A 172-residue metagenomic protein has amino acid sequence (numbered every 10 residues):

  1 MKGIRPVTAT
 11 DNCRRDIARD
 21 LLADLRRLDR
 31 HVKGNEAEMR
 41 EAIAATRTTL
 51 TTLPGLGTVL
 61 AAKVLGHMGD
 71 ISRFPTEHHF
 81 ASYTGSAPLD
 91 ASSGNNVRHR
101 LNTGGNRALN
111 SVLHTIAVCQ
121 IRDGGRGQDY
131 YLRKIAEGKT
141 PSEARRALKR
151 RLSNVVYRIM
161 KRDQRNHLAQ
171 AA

Functional and structural regions predicted by a protein language model:
M1-A172: A detector of single, family-specific signature residues that are central to catalytic or substrate-handling motifs
